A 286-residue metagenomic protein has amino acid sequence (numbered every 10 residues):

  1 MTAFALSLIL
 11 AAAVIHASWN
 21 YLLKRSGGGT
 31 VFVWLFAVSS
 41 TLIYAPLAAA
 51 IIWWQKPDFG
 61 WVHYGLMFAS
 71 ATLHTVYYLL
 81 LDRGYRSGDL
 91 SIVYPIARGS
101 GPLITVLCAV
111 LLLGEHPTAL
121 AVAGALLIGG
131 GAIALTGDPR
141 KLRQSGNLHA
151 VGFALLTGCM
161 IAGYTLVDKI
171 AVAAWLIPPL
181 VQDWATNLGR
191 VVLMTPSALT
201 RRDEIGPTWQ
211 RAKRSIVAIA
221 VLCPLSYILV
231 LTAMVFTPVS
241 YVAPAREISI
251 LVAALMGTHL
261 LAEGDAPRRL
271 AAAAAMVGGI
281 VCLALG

Functional and structural regions predicted by a protein language model:
M1-A69, V76-G88, G137-L155, A185-V221 (+2 more regions): Membrane-interface interhelical linkers
M1-L6, I43, A49-H63, T105-A121 (+3 more regions): Helix-coil boundary and interhelical linker segments in multi-pass alpha-helical membrane proteins
A13-A17, A45, A71-L79, G99-L107 (+9 more regions): Hydrophobic/small/kink-forming positions within alpha-helical transmembrane segments of polytopic membrane proteins
Y44, V106-V110, A119-P139, R268-L285: Hydrophobic transmembrane alpha-helices of multi-pass small-molecule transport proteins
A49-W54, L111-L112, A134-D138, W175 (+4 more regions): Helix-loop junctions at the membrane-solvent interface of multi-pass transporters, primarily the C-terminal
A69-H74, Y85-A132, V181-G189, V239-H259: Specific alpha-helical transmembrane segments that line the substrate/conduction pathway and gating interfaces
L148-V181: Selected transmembrane alpha-helices and immediately adjacent juxtamembrane segments of polytopic inner-membrane
I216, F236-A243, G257-G286: C-terminal structured domain segments across diverse proteins
